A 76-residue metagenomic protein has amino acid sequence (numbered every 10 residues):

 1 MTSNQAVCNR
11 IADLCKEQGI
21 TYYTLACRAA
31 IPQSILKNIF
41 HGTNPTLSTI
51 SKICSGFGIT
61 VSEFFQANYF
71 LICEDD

Functional and structural regions predicted by a protein language model:
M1-T2, D13, N38, F65-D76: Short, charged recognition helix plus adjacent turn of helix-turn-helix-like nucleic-acid-binding domains
M1-T21: A short, Lys/Arg-rich alpha-helix, primarily the initiator
E17, G42-P45, G56: Helix-turn-helix/winged-helix DNA-binding modules
L25-A26: Short alpha-helical "recognition helix" segments of helix-turn-helix
A30-N44: Recognition helix of helix-turn-helix/homeodomain-like DNA-binding domains that insert into the DNA major groove
T43-S48, C73-E74: Short, solvent-exposed alpha-helical "recognition" segments
T49-E63: DNA major-groove recognition helix of helix-turn-helix/homeodomain DNA-binding modules
